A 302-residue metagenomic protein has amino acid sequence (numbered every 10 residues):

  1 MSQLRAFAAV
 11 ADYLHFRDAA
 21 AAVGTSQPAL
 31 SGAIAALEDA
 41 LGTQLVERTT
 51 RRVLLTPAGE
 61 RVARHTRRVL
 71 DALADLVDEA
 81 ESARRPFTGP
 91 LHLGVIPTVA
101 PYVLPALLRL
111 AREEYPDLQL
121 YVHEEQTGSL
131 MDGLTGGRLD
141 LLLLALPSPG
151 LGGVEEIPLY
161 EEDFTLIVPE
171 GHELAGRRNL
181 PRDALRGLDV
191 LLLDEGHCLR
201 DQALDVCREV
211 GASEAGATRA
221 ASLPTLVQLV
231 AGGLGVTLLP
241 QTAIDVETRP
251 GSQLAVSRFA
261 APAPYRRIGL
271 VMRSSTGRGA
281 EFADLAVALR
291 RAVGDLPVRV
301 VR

Functional and structural regions predicted by a protein language model:
M1, R51, P57, E81-A100 (+3 more regions): Interdomain hinge and pocket-entrance segments immediately C-terminal to HTH DNA-binding domains
A8-A29, T50: Short helix-boundary/capping micro-motifs
E38-L55: A short LG(V/I)-centered, amphipathic sequence patch enriched for acidic residue(s) preceding the LG motif
T88-L151: Central regulatory/effector-binding core of bacterial HTH transcription factors
V103, L254-R299: A late-sequence structural motif
Q126-L139, A145, L192-A255: Hydrophobic hinge/microswitch elements
A145, V168, L174-A175, P181 (+3 more regions): Secondary-structure junction motif
L151-P158, E162, R177, P224-S274: Beta-alpha-beta core module
